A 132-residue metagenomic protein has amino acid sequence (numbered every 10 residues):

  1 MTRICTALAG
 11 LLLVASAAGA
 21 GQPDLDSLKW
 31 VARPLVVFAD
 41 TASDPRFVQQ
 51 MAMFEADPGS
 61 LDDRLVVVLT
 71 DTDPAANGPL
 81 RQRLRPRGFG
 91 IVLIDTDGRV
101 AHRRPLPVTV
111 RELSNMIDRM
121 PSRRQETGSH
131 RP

Functional and structural regions predicted by a protein language model:
T2-P132: Non-catalytic interaction/Regulatory regions outside core domains
